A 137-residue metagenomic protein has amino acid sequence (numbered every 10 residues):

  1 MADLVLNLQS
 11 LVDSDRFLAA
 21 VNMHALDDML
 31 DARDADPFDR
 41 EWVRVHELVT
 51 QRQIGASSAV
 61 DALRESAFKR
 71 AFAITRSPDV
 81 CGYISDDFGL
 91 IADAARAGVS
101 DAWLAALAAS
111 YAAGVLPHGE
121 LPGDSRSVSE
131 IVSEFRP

Functional and structural regions predicted by a protein language model:
M1-R40: Membrane topogenic helices and adjacent juxtamembrane segments
L8, D34-P137: C-terminal alpha-helical interaction appendages
